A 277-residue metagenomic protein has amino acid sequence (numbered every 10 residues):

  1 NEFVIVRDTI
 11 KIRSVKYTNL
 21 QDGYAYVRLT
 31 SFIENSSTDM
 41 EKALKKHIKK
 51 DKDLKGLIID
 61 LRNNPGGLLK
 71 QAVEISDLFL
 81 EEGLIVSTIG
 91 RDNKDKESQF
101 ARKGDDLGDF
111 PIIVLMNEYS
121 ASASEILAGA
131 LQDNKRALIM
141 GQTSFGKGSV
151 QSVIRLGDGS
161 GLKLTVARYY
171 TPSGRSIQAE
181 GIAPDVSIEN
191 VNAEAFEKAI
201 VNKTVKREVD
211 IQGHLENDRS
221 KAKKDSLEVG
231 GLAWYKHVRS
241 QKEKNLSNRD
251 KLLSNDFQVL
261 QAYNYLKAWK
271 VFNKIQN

Functional and structural regions predicted by a protein language model:
E2-V6, K11-N277: C-terminal "post-core" interaction segments
